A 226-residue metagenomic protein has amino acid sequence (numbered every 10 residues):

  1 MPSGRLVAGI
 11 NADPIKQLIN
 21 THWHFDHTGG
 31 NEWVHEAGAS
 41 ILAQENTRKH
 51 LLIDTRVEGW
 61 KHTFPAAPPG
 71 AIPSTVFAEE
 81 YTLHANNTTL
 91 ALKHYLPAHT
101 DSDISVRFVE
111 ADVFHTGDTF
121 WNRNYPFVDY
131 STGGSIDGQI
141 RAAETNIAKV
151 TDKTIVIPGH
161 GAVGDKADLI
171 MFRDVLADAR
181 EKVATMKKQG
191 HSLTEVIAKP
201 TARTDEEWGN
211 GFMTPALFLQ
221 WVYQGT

Functional and structural regions predicted by a protein language model:
M1-L42: Active-site metal-binding motif and surrounding structural segment of the metallo-beta-lactamase
M1-V7, I104-F108, D112-D118: Conserved beta-strand hairpin/beta-sheet module of binuclear metal-dependent hydrolase folds, prominently
K16-H24, L42-E45, F114-G117, K149-V150 (+2 more regions): Active-site neighborhood of phospho(di)ester-bond hydrolases with catalytic His/Asp-centered motifs
H22, V34, I41, F77 (+6 more regions): Divalent metal-coordination and catalytic microenvironments
W23-G29, R48-L52, T100-D103, W121-Y125 (+2 more regions): Active-site environment of divalent metal-dependent phosphoester hydrolases
R48-Y95, T100-D101, V109-E110, R141 (+1 more regions): Metallo-beta-lactamase
V113, D137-H191, E195: Divalent-metal (often Zn2+) His-rich catalytic cores of metallo-beta-lactamase-fold enzymes
K188-T226: C-terminal regulatory/interaction regions
